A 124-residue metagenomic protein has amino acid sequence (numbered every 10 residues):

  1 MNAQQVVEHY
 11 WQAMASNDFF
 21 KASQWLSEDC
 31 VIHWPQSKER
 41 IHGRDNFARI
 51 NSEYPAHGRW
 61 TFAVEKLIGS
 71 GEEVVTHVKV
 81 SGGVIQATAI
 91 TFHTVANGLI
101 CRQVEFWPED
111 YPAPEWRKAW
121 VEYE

Functional and structural regions predicted by a protein language model:
M1-F20, Q24, R117-E124: Short, low-complexity N-terminal intrinsically disordered segments enriched in polar/charged residues
H9-Q12, S37, I90: Short, flexible active-site loop motifs that bind/organize anionic cofactors or intermediates
F20, Q24-S70: A solvent-exposed, acidic/Ser-Thr-rich amphipathic alpha-helical stretch
A48-E124: A beta-strand edge to alpha-helix "cap/lid" segment located at domain peripheries
